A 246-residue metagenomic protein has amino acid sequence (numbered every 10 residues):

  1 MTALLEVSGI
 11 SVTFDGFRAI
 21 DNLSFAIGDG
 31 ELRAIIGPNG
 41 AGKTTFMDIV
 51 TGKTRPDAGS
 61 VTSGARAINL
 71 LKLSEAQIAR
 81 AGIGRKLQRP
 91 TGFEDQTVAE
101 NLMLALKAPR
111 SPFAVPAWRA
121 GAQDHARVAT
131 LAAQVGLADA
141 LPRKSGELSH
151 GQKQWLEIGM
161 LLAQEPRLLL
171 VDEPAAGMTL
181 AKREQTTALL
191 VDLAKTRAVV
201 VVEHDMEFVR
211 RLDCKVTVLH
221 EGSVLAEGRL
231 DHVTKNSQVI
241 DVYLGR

Functional and structural regions predicted by a protein language model:
L5-V7, I20: Conserved structural motif at the start of ABC-family nucleotide-binding domains
I36-P38: The feature captures the beta-strand-to-loop junction immediately N-terminal to the Walker
T51: Helix-to-loop junction immediately C-terminal to a conserved catalytic motif
S60-R80, R119-A120: ABC ATPase NBD Q-loop/coupling interface
L71-K72, L131-E147: Conserved ABC nucleotide-binding domain
L169-E173: Catalytic Walker B motif of ABC-type/P-loop ATPase nucleotide-binding domains
R183-K195: Helical segment within the ABC ATPase nucleotide-binding domain
